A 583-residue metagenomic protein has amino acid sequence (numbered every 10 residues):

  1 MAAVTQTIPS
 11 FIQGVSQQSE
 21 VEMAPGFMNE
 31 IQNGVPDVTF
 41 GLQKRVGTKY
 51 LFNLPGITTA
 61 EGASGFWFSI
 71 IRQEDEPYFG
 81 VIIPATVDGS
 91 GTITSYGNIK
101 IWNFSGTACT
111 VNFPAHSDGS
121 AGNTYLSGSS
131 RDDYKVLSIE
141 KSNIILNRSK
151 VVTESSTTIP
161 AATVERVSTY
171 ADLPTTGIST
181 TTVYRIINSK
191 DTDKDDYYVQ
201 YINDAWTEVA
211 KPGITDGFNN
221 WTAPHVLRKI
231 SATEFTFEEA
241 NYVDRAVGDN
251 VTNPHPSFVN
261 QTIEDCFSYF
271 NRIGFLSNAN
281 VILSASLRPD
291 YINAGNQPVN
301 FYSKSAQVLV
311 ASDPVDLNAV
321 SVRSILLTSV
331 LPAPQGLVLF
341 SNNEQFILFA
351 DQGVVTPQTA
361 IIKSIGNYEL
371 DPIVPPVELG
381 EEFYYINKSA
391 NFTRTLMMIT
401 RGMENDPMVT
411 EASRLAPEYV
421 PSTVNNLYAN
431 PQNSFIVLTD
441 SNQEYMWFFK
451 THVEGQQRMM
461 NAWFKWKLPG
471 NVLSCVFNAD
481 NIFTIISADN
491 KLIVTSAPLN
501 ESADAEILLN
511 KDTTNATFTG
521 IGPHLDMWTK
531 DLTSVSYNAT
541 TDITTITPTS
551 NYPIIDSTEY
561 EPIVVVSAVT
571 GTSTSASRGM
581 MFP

Functional and structural regions predicted by a protein language model:
M1-F104, G177, T181-D265, Y269-L327 (+1 more regions): N-terminal beta-propeller domains
A2-Y78, N391-P583: Beta-sheet repeat architectures centered on beta-propellers
V4, F104-V111, D118-T176: Hydrophobic or amphipathic alpha-helical targeting/insertion segments
A60-E76, S127-E140, P256-Y269, A319-P334 (+3 more regions): Structural signature of eukaryotic scaffold interfaces centered on beta-propeller domains
F79-P84, I145, G274-F275, L337-F340 (+3 more regions): Conserved beta-strand element within WD40/beta-propeller blades
D88-K100, V152-T157, N280-N293, E344-D351 (+3 more regions): Structural motif
T107-V111, D244, L309-A311, G353-I362 (+3 more regions): Beta-strand initiation motifs
D351-A390: Catalytic or ion-translocation cores adjacent to nucleophile or general acid/base/metal-coordination motifs in diverse
